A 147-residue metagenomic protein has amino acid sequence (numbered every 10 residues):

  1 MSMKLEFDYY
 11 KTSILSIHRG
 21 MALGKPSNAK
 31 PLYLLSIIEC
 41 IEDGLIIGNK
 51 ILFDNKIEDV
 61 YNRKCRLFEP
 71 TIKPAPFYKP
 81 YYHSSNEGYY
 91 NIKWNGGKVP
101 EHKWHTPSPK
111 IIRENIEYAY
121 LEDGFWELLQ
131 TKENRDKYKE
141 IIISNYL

Functional and structural regions predicted by a protein language model:
M1-L147: Intrinsically disordered, charged low-complexity linkers and terminal tails that flank or connect structured domains
